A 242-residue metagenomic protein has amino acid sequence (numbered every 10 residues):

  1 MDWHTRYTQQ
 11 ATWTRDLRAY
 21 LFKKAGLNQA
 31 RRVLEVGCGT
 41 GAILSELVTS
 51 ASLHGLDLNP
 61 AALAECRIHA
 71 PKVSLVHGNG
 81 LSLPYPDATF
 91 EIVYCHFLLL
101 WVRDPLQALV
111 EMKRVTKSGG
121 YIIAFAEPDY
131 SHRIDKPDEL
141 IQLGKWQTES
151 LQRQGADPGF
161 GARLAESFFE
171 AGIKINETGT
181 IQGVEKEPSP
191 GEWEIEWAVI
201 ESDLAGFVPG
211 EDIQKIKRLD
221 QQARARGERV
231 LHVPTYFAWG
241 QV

Functional and structural regions predicted by a protein language model:
M1-R15: Class I SAM-dependent methyltransferase Rossmann-like catalytic core, especially the SAM/SAH-binding loop
D2-W3, I175-L231: C-terminal helical/coil "lid" or tail adjacent to the Rossmann-like core of SAM-dependent
T12-R31: Conserved alpha-helix/loop element of class I SAM-dependent methyltransferases that forms part of the SAM/SAH-binding
L34, T40-S82: Class I SAM-dependent methyltransferase SAM/SAH-binding core
L81-I92: A short acidic, Gly/Pro-enriched loop at the edge of an enzyme's catalytic core that lines a small-molecule cofactor
E91-D104: A short SAM/SAH-binding and catalytic strip from SAM-dependent methyltransferases
L106-S118: A short glycine-rich, Lys/Arg-flanked "PGG" loop and its adjoining helix->strand segment in the class I
I123-P190, A205-P209: Conserved catalytic/acceptor-binding region of the Class I
